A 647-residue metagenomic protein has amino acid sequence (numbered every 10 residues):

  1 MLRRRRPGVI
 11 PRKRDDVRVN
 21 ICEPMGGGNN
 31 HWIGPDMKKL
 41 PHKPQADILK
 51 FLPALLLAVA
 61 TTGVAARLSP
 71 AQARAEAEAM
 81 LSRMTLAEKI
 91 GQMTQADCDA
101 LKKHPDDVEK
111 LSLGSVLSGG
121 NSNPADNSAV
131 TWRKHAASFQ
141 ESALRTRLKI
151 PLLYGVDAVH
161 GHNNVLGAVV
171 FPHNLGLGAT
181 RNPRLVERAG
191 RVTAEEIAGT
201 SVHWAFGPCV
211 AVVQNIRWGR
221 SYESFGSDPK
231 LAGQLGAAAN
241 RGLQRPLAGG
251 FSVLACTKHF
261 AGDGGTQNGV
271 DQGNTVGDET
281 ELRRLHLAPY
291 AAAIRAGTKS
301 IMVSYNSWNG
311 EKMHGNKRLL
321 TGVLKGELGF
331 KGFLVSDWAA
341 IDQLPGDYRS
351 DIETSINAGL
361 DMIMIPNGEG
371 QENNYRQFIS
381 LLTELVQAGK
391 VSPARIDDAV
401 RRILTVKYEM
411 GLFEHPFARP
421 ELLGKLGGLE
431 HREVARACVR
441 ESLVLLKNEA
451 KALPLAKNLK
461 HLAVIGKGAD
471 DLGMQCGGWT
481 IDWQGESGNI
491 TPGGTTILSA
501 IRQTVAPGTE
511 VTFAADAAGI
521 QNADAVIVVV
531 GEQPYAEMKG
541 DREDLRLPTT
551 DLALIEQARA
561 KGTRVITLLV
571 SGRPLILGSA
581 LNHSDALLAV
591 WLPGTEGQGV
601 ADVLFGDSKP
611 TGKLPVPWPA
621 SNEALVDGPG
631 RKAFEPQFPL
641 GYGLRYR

Functional and structural regions predicted by a protein language model:
D15-D16: Acidic/polar hotspots within intrinsically disordered regions
K38-L52: Bacterial N-terminal signal peptides that target proteins for export
K50-T62: Bacterial N-terminal signal peptides
V64-R647: Glycoside hydrolase catalytic-domain context in secreted enzymes
